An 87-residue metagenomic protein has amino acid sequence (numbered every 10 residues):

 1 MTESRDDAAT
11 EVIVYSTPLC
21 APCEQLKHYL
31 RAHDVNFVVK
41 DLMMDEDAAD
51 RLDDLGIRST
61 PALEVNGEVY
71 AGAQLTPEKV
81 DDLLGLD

Functional and structural regions predicted by a protein language model:
T2, D7-A8, D50-D53, A73-Q74: Short secondary-structure transition/capping segments
T2-V35: Local sequence-structure signature of Cys/Sec-based thiol-disulfide redox active-site neighborhoods
F37-V39, V69: Conserved beta-strand scaffold positions in the cores of enzyme catalytic domains, especially in NTP/NDP-utilizing
K40-R58, L84-L86: Thioredoxin-like thiol-disulfide oxidoreductase module
D54-G72: Short, structured active-site "lid" loops
G67-D87: Non-catalytic, surface beta->alpha helical segment in thiol-disulfide oxidoreductase systems
